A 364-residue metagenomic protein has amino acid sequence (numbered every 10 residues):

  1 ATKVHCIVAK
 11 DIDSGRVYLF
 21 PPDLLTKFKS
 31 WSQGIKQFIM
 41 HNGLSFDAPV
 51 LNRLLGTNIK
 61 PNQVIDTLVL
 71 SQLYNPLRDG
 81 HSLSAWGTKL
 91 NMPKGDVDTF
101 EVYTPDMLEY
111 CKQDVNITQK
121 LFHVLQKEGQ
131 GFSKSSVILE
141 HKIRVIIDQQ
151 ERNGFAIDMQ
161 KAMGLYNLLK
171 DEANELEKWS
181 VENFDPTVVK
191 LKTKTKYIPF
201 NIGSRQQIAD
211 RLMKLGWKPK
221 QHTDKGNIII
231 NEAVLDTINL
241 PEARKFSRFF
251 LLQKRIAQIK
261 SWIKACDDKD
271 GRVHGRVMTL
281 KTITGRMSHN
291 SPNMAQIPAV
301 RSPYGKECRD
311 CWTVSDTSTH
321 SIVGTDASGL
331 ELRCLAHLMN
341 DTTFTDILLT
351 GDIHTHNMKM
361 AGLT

Functional and structural regions predicted by a protein language model:
A1-L77, P303-G305, A336-T342: Conserved RNase H-like, two-metal-ion catalytic cores of nucleic-acid enzymes
A1-V8, G15, I59, R78 (+7 more regions): Conserved "right-hand" nucleotidyltransferase catalytic core of DNA-directed polymerases
I39, V64-I65, I157, I322-D326: Short hydrophobic beta-strand that contains or immediately precedes a catalytic carboxylate
F46-L54, S82-K89, K120, N357: Alpha-helical scaffold elements adjacent to nucleotide-binding pockets in ATP/GTP-utilizing enzyme cores
A48-L51, K127, D326, C334: Short glycine-/acidic-enriched loop or helix-start segments at secondary-structure transitions that form or flank
L73-P76, T325, D346-L348: Conserved, non-catalytic sequence blocks in retroelement Pol enzymes and Pol-derived host proteins
G351-T364: Generic long, charged, amphipathic alpha-helical segments
